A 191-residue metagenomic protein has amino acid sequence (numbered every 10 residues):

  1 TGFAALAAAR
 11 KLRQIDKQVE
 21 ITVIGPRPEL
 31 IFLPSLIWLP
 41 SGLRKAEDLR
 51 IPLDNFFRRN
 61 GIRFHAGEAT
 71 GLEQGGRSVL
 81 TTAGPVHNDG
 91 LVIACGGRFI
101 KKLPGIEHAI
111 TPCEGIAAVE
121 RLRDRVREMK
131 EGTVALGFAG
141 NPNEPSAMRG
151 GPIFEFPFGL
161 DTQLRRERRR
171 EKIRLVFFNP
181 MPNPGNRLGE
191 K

Functional and structural regions predicted by a protein language model:
T1-R63, N143-L188: Beta1-alpha1 glycine-rich phosphate/pyrophosphate-binding loop at the start of Rossmann-like nucleotide-binding domains
G61-R168: FAD-binding core/adjacent interface of flavoenzyme oxidoreductases
